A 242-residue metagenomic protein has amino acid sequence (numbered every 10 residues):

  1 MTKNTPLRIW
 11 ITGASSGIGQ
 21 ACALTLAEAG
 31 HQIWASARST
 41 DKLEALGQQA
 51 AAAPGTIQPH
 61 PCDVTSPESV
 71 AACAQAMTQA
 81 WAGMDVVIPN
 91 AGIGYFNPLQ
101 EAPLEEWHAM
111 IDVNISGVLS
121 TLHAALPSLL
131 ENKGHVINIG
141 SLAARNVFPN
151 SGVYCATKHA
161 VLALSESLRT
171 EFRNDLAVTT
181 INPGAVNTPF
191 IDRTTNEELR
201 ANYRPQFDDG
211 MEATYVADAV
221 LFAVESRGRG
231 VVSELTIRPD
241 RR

Functional and structural regions predicted by a protein language model:
S15-S16: Conserved glycine-rich cofactor-binding loop
A29-L46: Conserved glycine-rich Rossmann-like NAD(P)H-binding loop of the short-chain dehydrogenase/reductase
P61-A72, L104: The beta1-alpha1 cofactor-binding region of Rossmann-like NAD(H)/NADP(H)-dependent oxidoreductases
P98-L99, P103-H108: Substrate-binding pocket helix/loop in short-chain dehydrogenase/reductase
L122, T157: Active-site helix of classical SDR
S141: Residue(s) in the substrate-gating loop at a strand-loop-helix junction that position the organic substrate next
T180-I181, L199-R242: C-terminal helical subdomain
